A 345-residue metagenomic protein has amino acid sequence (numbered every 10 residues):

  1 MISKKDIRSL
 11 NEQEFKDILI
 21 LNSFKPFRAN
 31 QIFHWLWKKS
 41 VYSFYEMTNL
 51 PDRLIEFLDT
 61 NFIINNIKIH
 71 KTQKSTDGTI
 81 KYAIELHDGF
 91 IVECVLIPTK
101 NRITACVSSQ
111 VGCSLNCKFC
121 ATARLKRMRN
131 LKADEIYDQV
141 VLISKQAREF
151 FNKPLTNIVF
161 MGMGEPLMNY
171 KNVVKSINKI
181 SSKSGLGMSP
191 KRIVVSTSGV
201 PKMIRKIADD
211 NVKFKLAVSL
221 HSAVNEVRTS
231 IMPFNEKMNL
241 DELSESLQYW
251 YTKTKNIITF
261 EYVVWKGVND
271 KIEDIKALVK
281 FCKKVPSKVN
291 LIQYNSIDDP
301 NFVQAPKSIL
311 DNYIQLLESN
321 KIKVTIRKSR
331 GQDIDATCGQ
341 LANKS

Functional and structural regions predicted by a protein language model:
M1-I91, P98-K100, Q248-I257, V264-S345: Auxiliary Fe-S-binding modules of radical SAM enzymes
E12, S114, V200-K202, V224-N225 (+1 more regions): Alpha-helix N-cap/helix-start and coil->helix boundary motif
S75, S108-S109, S196, S219: Short linear Ser/Thr-Pro motifs
I80, V92, I103-V107, L115 (+1 more regions): Generic beta-strand structural signal
L96-I97, N172: Residue-level structural signal for beta-strand termini and adjacent loop
P98-L142: Canonical Radical SAM [4Fe-4S] cluster-binding loop centered on the CxxxCxxC motif and its immediate flanking residues
S144-N320: Conserved AdoMet/S-adenosylmethionine-binding subsite of the radical SAM
